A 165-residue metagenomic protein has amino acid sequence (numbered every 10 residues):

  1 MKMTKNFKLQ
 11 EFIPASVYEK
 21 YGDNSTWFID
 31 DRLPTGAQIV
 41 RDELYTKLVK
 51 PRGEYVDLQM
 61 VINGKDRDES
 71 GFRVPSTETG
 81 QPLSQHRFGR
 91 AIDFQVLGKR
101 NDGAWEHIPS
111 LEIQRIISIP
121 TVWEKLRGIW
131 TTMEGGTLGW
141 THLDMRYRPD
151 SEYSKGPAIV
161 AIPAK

Functional and structural regions predicted by a protein language model:
M1-R52, R146-K165: Extracytoplasmic cell-surface/polysaccharide-interacting catalytic and binding patches
Y21, T35, R52, N63 (+6 more regions): Feature targets compositionally biased, intrinsically disordered low-complexity regions with long contiguous runs
R32-G80: Extended, low-complexity, intrinsically disordered C-terminal regulatory tails of eukaryotic serine/threonine kinases
P82-I92, V96-K165: Catalytic cores and adjacent binding grooves of peptidoglycan-active enzymes
